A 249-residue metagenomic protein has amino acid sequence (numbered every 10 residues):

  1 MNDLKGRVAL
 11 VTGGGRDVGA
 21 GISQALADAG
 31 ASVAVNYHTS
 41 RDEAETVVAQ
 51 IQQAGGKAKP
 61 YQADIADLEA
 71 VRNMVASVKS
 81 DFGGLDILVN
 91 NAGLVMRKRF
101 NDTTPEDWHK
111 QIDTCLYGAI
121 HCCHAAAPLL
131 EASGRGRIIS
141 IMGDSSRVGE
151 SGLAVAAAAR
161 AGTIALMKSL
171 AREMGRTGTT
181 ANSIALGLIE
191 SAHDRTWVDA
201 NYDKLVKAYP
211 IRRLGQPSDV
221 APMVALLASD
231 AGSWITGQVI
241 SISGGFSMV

Functional and structural regions predicted by a protein language model:
D3, V148, K204-A208, A225 (+1 more regions): Short C-terminal tail/terminal secondary-structure segment of NAD(P)H-dependent dehydrogenase/reductase domains
V8, G15-D17: Conserved glycine-rich cofactor-binding loop
R97, I139-G162, M167-R176, L188: Catalytic loop of short-chain dehydrogenase/reductase
R99-F100, T104-I112, D194, L205: Substrate-binding pocket helix/loop in short-chain dehydrogenase/reductase
P128, R172-E173, S233: Alpha-helical segment proximal to the catalytic Tyr-Lys
R135, G175, T180, I235-G237: Short, small/polar-rich loop/turn modules that mediate ligand/substrate recognition or access, typified
R172, R176, S183-Y209: A glycine/serine/threonine-rich, flexible loop-to-helix segment that serves as the NAD(P) cofactor-binding "lid"
